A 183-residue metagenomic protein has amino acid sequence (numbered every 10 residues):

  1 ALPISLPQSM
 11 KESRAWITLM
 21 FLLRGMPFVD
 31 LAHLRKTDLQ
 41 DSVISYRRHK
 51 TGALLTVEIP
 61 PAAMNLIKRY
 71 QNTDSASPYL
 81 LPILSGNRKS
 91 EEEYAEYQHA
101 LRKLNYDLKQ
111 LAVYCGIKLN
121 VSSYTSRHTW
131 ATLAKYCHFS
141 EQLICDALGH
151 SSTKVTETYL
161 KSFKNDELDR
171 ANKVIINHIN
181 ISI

Functional and structural regions predicted by a protein language model:
A1, A53-P60, S75-P78: DNA breakage-rejoining catalytic core of tyrosine-based enzymes
A1-F28, A32: Basic, Lys/Arg- and aromatic-enriched nucleic-acid-binding interface segment
I4-M10, A76, N105-D146: Short, basic (Lys/Arg/His-rich) helix/loop patches that form interaction surfaces in the mid-to-C-terminal regions
I4-P7, S45-E58, E91-A100, K118-T125: Short, contiguous acidic/charged loop-to-helix segments that flank catalytic cores in large enzymes
H33-R69: Conserved tyrosine-mediated DNA breakage-rejoining catalytic core shared by Y-recombinases
T37-S45, I117-L119, F139-T158: Short, polar N-cap/turn motifs at the start of nucleic acid-interacting alpha helices
R48-G52, N87, L148-K173: Catalytic-site neighborhood detector that most strongly recognizes the C-terminal catalytic loop/helix of tyrosine
R69, S75, I83-E92, K173-I183: C-terminal secondary-structure termini that scaffold catalytic or DNA-interacting sites
